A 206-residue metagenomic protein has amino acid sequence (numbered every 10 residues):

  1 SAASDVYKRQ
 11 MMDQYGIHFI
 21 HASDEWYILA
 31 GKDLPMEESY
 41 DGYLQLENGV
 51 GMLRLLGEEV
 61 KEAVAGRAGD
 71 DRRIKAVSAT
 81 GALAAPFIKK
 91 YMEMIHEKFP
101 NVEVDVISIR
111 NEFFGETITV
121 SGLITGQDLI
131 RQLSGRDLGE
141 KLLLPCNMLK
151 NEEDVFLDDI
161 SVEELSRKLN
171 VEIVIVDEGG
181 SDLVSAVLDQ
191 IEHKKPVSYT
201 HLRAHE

Functional and structural regions predicted by a protein language model:
A2-Q10, T200-H205: Conserved small/polar residues in nucleotide/adenosyl-binding loops
S4-S39: Long, internal scaffold/assembly segments composed of regular secondary structure
G31-R203: Radical SAM enzyme core and accessory elements
